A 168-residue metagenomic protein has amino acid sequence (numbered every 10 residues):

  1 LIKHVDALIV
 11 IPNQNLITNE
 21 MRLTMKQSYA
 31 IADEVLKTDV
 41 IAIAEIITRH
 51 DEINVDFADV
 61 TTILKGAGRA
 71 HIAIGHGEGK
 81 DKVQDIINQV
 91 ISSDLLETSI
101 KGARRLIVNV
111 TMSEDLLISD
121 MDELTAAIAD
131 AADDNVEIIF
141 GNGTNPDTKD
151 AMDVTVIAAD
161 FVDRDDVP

Functional and structural regions predicted by a protein language model:
I2-P168: Tubulin/FtsZ superfamily GTPase core signature
